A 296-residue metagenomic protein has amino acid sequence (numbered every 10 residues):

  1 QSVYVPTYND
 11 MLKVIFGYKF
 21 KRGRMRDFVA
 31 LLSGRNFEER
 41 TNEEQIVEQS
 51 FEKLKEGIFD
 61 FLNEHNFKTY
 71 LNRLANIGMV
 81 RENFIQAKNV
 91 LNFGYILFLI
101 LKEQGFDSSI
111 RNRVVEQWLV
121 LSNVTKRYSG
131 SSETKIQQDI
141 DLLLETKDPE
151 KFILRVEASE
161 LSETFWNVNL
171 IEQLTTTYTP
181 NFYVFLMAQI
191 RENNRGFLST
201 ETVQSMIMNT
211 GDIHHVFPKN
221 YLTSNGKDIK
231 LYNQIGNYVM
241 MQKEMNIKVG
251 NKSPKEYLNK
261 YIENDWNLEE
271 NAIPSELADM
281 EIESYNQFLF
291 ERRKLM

Functional and structural regions predicted by a protein language model:
Q1-L99, E103: Polyanionic (Asp/Glu-rich) segments that form extended negatively charged tracts
R24, G105-F106, K126-Y128, L222-N225 (+1 more regions): Short conserved micro-motifs at the rims of enzyme active sites and ligand-binding pockets
L62, N66, E82-V90, D107 (+4 more regions): Secondary-structure capping and boundary motifs in well-ordered enzyme cores
S108-N123: Short secondary-structure subsegments characteristic of cysteine-rich extracellular domains
N123-I213, Y221: Intrinsically disordered, low-complexity N-proximal targeting/linker segments that flank membranes
G211, T223-V249: Short beta-strand-alpha-helix junction that forms the catalytic/metal-binding core of metal-dependent nuclease domains
L231-Y232, V249-I273: Polybasic, low-complexity binding patches
W266-M296: C-terminal, well-folded lobe of enzymatic/effector domains
